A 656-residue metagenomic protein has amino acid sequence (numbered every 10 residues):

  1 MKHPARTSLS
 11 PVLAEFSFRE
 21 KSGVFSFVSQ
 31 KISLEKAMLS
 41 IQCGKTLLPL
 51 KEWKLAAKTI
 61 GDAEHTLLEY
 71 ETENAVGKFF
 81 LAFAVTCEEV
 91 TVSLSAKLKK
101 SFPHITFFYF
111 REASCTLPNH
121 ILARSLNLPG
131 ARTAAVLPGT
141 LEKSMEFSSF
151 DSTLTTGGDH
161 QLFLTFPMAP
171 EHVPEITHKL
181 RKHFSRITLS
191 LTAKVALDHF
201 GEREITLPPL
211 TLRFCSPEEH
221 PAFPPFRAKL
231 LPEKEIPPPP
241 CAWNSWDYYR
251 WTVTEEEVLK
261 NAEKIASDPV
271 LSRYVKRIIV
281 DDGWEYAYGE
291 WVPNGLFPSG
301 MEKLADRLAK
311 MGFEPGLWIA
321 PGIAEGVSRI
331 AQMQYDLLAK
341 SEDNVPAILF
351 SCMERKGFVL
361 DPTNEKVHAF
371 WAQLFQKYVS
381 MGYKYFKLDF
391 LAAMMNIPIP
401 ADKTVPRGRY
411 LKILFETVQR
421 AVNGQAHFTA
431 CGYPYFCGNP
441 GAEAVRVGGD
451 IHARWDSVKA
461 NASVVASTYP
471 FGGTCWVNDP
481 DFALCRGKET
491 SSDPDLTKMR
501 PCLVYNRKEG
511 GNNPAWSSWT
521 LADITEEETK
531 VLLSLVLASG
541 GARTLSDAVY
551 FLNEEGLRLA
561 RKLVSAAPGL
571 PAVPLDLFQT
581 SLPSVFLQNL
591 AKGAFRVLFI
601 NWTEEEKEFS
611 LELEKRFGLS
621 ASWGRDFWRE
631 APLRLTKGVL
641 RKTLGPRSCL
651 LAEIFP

Functional and structural regions predicted by a protein language model:
H3-T7, K21-S40, T46-I176, L640: Polysaccharide-binding surfaces and accessory modules of carbohydrate-active proteins
V90, L532, V536-S539, T544 (+2 more regions): Carbohydrate-binding surface patches
A113-L126, E614-E630: Solvent-exposed beta-hairpin/edge-strand motifs
E146-P239, D523, T643-L644: Beta-strand-rich recognition/accessory modules
P239-W243, D247-Q376, Y383-D402: Aromatic-lined carbohydrate-binding/catalytic grooves of carbohydrate-active enzymes
Q332-E365, A369, I413-F551: Glycan-recognition surfaces
L533-L577: Aromatic- and carboxylate-lined catalytic core of secreted/periplasmic carbohydrate-active enzymes
T636-P656: C-terminal beta-strand-rich structural cap/linker in extracellular carbohydrate-active enzymes
